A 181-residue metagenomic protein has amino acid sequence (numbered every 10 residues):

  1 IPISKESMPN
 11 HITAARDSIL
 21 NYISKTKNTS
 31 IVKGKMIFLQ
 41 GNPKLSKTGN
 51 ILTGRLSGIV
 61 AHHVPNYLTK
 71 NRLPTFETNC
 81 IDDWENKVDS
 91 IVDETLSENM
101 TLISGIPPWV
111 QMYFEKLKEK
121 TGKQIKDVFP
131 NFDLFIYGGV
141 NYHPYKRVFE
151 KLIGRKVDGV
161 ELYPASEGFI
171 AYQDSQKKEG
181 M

Functional and structural regions predicted by a protein language model:
I1-M181: Active-site phosphate/ATP/adenylate-binding loop shared across adenylate-forming ligases
